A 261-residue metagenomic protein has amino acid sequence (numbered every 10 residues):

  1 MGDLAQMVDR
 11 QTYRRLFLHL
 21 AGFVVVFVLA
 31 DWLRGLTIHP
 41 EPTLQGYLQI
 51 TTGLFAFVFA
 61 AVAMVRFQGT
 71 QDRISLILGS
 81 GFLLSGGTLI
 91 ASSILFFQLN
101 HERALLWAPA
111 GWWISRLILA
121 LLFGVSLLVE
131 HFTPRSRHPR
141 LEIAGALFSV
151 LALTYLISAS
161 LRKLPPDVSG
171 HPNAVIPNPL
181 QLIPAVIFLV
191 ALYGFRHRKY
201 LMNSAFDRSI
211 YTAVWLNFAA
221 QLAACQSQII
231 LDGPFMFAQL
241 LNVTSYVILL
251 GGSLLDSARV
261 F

Functional and structural regions predicted by a protein language model:
M1-T37, S136, R140-S149: Membrane topogenic helices and adjacent juxtamembrane segments
G2-T12, L29, G46, T52 (+1 more regions): Interfacial "cap-and-anchor" motif at the non-cytosolic start of specific transmembrane alpha-helices
Q11-G22, H39-F132, G233-L249: Individual alpha-helical transmembrane segments in multi-pass integral membrane proteins
T12-H19, T70-F82, H138-L147, L201-A213: Membrane-interfacial loop-to-transmembrane alpha-helix junctions, especially the N-terminal start
V24-T37, S92-L99, T154-P166: Membrane-embedded alpha-helical segments in integral membrane proteins
Q68, N100, H131-R135, K199-Y200 (+1 more regions): Membrane-interfacial segments
S85-I94, V150-I157, W215-Q226: Hydrophobic alpha-helical transmembrane segments and adjacent interfacial helices in integral membrane proteins
A120-L122, L127-L192: Generic multipass alpha-helical transmembrane bundles of integral membrane proteins
